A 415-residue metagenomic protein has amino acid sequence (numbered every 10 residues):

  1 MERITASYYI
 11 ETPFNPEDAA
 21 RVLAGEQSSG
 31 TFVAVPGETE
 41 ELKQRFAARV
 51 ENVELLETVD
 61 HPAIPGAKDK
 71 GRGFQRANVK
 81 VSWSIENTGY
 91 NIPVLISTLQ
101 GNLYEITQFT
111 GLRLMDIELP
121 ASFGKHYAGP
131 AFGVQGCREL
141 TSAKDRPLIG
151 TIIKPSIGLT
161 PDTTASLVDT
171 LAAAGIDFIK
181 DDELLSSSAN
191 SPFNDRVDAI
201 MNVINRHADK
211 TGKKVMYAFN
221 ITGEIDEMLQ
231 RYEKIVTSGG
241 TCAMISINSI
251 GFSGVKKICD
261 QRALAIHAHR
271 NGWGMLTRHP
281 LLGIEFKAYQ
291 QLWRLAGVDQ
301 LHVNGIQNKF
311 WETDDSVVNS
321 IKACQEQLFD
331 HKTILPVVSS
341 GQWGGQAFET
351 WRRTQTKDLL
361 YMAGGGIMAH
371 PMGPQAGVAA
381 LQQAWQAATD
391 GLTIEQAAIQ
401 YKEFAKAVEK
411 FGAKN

Functional and structural regions predicted by a protein language model:
M1-A173: N-terminal capping/small domains of soluble enzymes
Y8-F14, P147-A165, V215-E227, G272-I284 (+1 more regions): Active-site mouth loops of central-metabolism enzymes
Q27-S28, F32, K43-A47, P192-F219 (+4 more regions): Alpha-helix-loop-beta-strand connector modules within alpha/beta enzyme cores
P130-L140, L185-H207, I225-M228, I247-A263 (+3 more regions): Active-site-adjacent beta->alpha loops and helix N-cap segments on the catalytic face of soluble alpha/beta enzymes
T151, G158-L185, S191-N194, V203-I204 (+1 more regions): Phosphate-binding glycine-rich loops and their immediate beta-loop-alpha structural context
L171, T350, L381: Conserved, mostly hydrophobic/aromatic
L229-Y232, S238-A363: Catalytic alpha/beta core domains of metabolic enzymes, predominantly
G373-N415: Extended, intrinsically disordered, low-complexity segments
